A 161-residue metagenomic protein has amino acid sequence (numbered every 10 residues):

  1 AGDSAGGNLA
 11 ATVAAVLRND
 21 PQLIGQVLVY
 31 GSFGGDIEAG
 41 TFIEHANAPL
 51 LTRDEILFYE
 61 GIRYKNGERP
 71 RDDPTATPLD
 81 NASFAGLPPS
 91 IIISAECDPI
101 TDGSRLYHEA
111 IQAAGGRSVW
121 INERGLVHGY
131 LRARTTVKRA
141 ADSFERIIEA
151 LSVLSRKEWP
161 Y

Functional and structural regions predicted by a protein language model:
A1-Y161: Alpha/beta-hydrolase superfamily serine-hydrolase fold, recognizing
